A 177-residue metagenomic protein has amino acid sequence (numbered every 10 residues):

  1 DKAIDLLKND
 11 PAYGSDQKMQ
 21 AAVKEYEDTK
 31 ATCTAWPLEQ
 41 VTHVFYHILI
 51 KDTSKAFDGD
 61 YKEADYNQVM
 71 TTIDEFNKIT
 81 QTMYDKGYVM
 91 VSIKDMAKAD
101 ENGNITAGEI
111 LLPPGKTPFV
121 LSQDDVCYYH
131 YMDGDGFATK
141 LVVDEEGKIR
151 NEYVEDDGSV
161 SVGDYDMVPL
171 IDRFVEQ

Functional and structural regions predicted by a protein language model:
D1-I4: Short amphipathic alpha-helical heptad-repeat segments
K8-M19: Charged, low-complexity interaction regions
Q20-E25, K98-D100: A short linear-motif detector with a strong N-terminal bias
A22-Q40: N-terminal carbohydrate-binding accessory modules
L38-K55, G59-Q177: Active-site beta->alpha N-cap acidic-glycine motif
